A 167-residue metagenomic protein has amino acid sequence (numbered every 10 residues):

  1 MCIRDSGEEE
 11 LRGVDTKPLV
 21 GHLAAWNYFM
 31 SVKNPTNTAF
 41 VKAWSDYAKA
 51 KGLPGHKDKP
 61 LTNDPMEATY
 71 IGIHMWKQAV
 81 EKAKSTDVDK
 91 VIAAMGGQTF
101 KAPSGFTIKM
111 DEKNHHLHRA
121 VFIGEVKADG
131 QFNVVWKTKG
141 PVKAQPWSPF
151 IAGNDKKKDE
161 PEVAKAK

Functional and structural regions predicted by a protein language model:
M1-K167: Extracytosolic ligand-binding ectodomains
